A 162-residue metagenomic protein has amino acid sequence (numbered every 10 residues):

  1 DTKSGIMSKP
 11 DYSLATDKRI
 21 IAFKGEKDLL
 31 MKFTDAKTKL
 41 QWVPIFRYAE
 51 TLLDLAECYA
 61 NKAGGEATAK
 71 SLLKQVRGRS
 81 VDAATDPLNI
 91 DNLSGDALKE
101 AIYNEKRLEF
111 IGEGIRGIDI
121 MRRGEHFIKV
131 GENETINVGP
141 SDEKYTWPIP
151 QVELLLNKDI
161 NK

Functional and structural regions predicted by a protein language model:
D1-K162: Acidic/polar-rich alpha-helix caps and helix-coil junctions
